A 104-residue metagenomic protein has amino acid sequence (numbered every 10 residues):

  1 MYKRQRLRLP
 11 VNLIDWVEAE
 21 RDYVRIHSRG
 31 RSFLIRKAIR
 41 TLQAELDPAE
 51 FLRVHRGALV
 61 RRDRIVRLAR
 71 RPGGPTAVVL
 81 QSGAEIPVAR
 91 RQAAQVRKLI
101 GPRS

Functional and structural regions predicted by a protein language model:
K3-P87, S104: Conserved binding/recognition cores within well-folded domains
L42, Q95-V96: DNA major-groove recognition helices of helix-turn-helix
K98-S104: Short, charged, intrinsically disordered terminal tails
